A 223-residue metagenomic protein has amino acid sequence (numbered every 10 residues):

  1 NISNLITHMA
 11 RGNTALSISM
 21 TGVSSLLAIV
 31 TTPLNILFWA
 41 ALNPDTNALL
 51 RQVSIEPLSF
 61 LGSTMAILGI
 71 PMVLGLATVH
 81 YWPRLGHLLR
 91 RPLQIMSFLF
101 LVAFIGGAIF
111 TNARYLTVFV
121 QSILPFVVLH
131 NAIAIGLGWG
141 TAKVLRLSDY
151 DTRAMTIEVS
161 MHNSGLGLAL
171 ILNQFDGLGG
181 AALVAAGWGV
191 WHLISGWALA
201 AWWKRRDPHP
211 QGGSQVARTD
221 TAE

Functional and structural regions predicted by a protein language model:
N1-E223: Alpha-helical transmembrane segments of multi-pass small-molecule/ion transporters
